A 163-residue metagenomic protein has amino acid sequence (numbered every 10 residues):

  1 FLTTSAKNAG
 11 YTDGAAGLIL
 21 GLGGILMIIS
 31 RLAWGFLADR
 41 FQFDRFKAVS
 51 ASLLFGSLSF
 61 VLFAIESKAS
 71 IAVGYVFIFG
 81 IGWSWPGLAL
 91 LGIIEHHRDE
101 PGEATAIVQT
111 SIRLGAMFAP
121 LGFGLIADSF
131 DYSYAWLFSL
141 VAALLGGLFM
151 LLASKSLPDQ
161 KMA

Functional and structural regions predicted by a protein language model:
F1-A15: Short amphipathic helix-loop junctions that connect adjacent transmembrane helices in Major Facilitator Superfamily/SLC
D13-G21, G102, A106: Small-residue hotspots at the loop-to-helix junctions and early N-terminal turns of transmembrane alpha-helices
I19-M27, I112: Transmembrane alpha-helical segments of major facilitator superfamily
I25-L32, V61, M117-F118: Hydrophobic/small/kink-forming positions within alpha-helical transmembrane segments of polytopic membrane proteins
R31-F43, A127: Helix-to-loop junctions at the C-terminal end of transmembrane segments in multipass secondary transporters
F43-G92: C-terminal transmembrane helical hairpin of 12-TM major facilitator-type secondary transporters
A64, F138-A163: Multi-pass alpha-helical transporter architecture, strongest for 12-TM Major Facilitator/SLC carriers used
D99-Y132, S139: A late C-terminal transmembrane helix in Major Facilitator Superfamily
